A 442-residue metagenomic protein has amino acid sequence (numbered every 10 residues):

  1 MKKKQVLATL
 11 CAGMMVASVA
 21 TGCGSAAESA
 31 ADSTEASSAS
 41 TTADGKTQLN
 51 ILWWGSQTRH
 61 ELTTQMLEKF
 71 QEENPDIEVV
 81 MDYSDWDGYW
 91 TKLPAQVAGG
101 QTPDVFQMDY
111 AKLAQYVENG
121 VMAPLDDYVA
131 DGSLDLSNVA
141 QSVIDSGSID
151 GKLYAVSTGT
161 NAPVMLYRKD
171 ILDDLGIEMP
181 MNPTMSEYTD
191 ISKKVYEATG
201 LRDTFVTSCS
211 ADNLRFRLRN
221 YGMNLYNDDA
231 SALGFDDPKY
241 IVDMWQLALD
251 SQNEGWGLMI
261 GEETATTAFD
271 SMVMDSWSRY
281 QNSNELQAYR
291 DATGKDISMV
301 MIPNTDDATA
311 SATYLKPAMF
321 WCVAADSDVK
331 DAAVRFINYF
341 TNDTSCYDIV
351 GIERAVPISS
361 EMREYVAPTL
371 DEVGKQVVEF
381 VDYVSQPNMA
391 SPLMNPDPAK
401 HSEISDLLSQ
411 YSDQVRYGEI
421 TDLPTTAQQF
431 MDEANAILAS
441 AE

Functional and structural regions predicted by a protein language model:
M1-N50, E72, E364, T369 (+3 more regions): Short, low-complexity disordered leader/linker segments with a strong preference for bacterial N-terminal type II
Q96, D104, L134-I171, A308-T313 (+1 more regions): A structural signal for short loop-to-beta-strand junctions that line the ligand-binding cleft of periplasmic/secreted
Y110-A162, S298-P303, L370-K375: Hinge/lid segment of periplasmic solute-binding proteins
D126-V139, M181, M223-D243, D291-A292 (+2 more regions): Short, solvent-exposed loop/beta-turn-alpha elements that line the ligand-binding surface or hinge of extracytoplasmic
D150-T158, P163, T189-G234, Y240 (+1 more regions): Extracytoplasmic/periplasmic solute-binding protein
S192-K193, S231-G261, I302: Glycine-centered hinge/linker elements that transmit conformational signals in sensory and ligand-binding systems
Q287, M319, V323-S402: Mature extracytoplasmic/periplasmic domains
L315, V378-E433: C-terminal capping/gating helix-and-loop segments adjacent to ligand/active sites or protein-protein/ligand interfaces
